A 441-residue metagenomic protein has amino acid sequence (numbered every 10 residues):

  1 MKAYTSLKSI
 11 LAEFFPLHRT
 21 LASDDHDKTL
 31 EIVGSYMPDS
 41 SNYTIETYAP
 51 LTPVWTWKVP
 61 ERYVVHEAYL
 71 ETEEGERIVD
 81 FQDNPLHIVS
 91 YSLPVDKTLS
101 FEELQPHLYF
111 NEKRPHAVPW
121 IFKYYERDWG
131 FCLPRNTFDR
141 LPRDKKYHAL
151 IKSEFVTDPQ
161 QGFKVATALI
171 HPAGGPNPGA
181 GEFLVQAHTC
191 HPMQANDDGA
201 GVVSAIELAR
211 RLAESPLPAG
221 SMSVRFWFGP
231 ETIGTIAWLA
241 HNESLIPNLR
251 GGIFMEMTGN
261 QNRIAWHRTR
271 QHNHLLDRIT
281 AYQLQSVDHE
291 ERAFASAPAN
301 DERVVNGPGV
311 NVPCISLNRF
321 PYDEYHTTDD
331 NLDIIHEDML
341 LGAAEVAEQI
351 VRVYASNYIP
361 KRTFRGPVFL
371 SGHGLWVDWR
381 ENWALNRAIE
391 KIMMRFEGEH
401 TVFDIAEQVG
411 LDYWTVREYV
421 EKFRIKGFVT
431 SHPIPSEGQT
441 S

Functional and structural regions predicted by a protein language model:
M1-V312, S316-S441: N-terminal hydrophobic/helix-forming segments and targeting peptides
